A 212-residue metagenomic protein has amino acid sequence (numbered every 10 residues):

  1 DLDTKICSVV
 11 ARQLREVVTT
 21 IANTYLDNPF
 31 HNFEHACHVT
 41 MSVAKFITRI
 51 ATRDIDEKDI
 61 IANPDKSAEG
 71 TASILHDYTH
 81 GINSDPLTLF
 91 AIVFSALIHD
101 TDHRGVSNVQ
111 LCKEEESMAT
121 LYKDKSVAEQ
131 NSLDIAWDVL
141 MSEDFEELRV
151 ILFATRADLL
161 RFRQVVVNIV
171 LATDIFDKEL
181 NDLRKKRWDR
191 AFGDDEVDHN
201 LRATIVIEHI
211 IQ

Functional and structural regions predicted by a protein language model:
D1-S126: Acidic/His-rich, divalent-metal-binding segments that scaffold phosphate/diphosphate chemistry
A72, D77-Q212: Divalent metal-dependent catalytic cores for phosphoryl transfer on phosphate-bearing substrates
